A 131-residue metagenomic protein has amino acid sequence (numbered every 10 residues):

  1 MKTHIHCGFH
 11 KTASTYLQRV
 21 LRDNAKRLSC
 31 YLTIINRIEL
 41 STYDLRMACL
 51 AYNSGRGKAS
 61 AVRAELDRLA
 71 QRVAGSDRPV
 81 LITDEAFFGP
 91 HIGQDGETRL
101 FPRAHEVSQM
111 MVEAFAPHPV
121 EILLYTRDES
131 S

Functional and structural regions predicted by a protein language model:
M1-G93, E97: PAPS-dependent sulfotransferase catalytic core
F87-S131: PAPS-dependent sulfotransferase catalytic domain
